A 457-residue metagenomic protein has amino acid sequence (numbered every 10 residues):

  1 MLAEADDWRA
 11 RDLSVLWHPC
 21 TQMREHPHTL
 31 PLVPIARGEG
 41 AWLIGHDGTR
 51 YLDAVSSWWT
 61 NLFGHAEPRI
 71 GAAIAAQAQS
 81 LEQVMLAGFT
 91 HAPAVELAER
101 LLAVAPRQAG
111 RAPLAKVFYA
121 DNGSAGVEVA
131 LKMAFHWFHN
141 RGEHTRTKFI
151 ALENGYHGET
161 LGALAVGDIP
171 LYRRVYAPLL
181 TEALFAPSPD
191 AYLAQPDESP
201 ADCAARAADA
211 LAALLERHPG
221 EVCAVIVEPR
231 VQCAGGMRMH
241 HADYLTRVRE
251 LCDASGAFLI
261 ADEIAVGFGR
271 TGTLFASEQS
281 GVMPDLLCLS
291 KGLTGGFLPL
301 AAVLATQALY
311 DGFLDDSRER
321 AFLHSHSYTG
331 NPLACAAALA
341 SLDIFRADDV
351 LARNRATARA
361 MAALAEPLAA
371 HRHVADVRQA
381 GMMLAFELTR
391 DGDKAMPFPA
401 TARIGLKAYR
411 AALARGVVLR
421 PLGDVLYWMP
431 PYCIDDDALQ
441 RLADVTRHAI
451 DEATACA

Functional and structural regions predicted by a protein language model:
M1-A457: Conserved N-terminal phosphate-binding loop of PLP-dependent enzymes in the Aspartate aminotransferase
